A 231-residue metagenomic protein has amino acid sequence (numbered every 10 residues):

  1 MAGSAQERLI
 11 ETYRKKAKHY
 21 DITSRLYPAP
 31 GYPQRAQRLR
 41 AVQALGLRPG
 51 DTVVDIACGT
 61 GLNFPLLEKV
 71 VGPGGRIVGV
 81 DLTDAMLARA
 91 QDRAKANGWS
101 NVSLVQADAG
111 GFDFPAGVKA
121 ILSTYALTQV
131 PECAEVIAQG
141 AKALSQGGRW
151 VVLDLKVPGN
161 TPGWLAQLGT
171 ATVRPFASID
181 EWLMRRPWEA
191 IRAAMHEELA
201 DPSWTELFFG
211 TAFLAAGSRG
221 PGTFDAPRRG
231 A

Functional and structural regions predicted by a protein language model:
M1-G46, L62, L66, R89 (+1 more regions): Conserved class I S-adenosyl-L-methionine
E7-R8, P30, L153-T211: C-terminal alpha-helical "lid/dimerization" subdomain adjacent to the S-adenosyl-L-methionine
T52-G111: Class I SAM-dependent methyltransferase SAM/SAH-binding core
G72, V130-P131, L144-S145: Helix-to-beta-strand junctions that scaffold the AdoMet/dcAdoMet cofactor pocket in Class I SAM-dependent enzymes
G110-I121: A short acidic, Gly/Pro-enriched loop at the edge of an enzyme's catalytic core that lines a small-molecule cofactor
K119-C133: A short SAM/SAH-binding and catalytic strip from SAM-dependent methyltransferases
A134-Q146: A short glycine-rich, Lys/Arg-flanked "PGG" loop and its adjoining helix->strand segment in the class I
L214-A231: C-terminal lobe and adjacent flexible extensions of AdoMet/dcAdoMet transferase-like proteins
